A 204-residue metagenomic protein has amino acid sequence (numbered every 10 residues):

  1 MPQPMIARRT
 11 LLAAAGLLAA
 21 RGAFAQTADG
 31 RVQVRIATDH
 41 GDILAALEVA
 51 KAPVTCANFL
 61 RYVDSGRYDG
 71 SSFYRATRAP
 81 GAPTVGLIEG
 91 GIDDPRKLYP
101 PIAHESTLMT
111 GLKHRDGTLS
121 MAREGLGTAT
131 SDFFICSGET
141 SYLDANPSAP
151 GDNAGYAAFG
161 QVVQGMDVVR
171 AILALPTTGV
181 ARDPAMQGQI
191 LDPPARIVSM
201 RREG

Functional and structural regions predicted by a protein language model:
P2-I6, L12-G204: Cyclophilin-like peptidyl-prolyl cis-trans isomerases
